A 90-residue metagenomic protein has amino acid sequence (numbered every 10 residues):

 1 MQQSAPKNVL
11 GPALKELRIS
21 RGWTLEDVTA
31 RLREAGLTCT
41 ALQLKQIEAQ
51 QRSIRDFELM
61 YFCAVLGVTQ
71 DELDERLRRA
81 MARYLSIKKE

Functional and structural regions predicted by a protein language model:
M1-R21, D71: A short, Lys/Arg-rich alpha-helix, primarily the initiator
S4, A64, D71-E90: Short, charged recognition helix plus adjacent turn of helix-turn-helix-like nucleic-acid-binding domains
V9-P12, W23, D27, C39 (+1 more regions): Residue-level signal for the short linker/turn that defines the boundary of a DNA-recognition helix
P12, E16, A30, Q46 (+1 more regions): DNA-binding alpha-helical recognition surfaces that contact promoter or target DNA
I19, R33-E34, A49, R78: Residue-level detection of the helix-turn-helix DNA-binding "recognition helix"
G22-Q46: Short alpha-helical DNA-recognition segment
V28, E58-L66, L73-D74: Hydrophobic micro-packing sites on short alpha-helices
L42, A49-A64: Short, basic-rich loop-to-helix N-cap that marks the start of a DNA-contacting helix
